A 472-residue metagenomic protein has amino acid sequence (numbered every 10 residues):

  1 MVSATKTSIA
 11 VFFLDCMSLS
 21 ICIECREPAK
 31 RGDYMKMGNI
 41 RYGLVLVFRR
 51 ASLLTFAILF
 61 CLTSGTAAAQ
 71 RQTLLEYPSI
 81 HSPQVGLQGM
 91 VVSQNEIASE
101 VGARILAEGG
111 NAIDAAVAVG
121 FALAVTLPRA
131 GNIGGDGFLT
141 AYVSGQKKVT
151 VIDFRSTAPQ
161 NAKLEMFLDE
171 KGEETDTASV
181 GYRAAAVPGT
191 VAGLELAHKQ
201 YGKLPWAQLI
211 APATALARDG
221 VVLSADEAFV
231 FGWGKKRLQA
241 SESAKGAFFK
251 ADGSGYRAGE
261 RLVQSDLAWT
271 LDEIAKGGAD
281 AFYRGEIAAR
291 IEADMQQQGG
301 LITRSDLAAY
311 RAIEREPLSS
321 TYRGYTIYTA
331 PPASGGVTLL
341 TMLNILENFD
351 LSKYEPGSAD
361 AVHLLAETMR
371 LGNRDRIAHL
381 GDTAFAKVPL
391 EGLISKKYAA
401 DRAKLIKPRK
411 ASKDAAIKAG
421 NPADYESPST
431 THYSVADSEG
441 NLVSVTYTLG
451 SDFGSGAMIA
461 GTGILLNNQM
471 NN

Functional and structural regions predicted by a protein language model:
M1-S8: Short alpha-helix boundary/capping segments
F13-L14, L19, Y34: Short hydrophobic targeting helices and cationic amphipathic motifs that mediate membrane/organellar targeting
C16, C22-C25, C61: Cysteine-centered motifs
M37-L54: Bacterial N-terminal signal peptides that target proteins for export
A51-T63: Bacterial N-terminal signal peptides
Q70-E100, R104, A112-I113, V117-G277 (+5 more regions): Noncatalytic scaffold domains of N-terminal-nucleophile
F349-T448, T462, Q469-M470: Internal maturation/activation junctions in enzymes
D452-N467: A short, polar/charged loop-to-alpha-helix boundary motif
